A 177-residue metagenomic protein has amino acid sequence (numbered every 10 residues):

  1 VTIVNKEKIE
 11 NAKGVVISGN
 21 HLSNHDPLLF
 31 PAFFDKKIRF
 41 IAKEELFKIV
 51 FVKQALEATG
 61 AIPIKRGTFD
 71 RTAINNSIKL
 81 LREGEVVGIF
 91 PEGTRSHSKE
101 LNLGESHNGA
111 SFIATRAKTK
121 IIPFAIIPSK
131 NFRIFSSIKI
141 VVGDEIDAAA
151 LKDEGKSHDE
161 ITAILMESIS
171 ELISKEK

Functional and structural regions predicted by a protein language model:
V1, K36-K37, I62, G84 (+1 more regions): Secondary-structure boundary/capping positions in well-ordered alpha/beta enzyme cores
V1-V4, T68, F124: Short gly/ser/thr-rich secondary-structure transition/capping motifs
I3-K6, I49, R71-I74: Structural motif corresponding to alpha-helix initiation and N-cap regions
N5, A42-K43, G60, F90-E92 (+1 more regions): A secondary-structure boundary/capping signal
E7, H21-L22, F34, E44 (+3 more regions): Short, flexible active-site-adjacent loop segments at beta-strand->alpha-helix junctions, enriched in small/polar
E7-E10, I78-K79: Short amphipathic alpha-helix with an adjacent loop that forms part of the alpha/beta core around
I9-T68: Catalytic core of membrane glycerolipid acyltransferases/transacylases, capturing the structured, soluble-facing
I74-K177: Non-catalytic C-terminal accessory region of glycerolipid acyltransferases and related lyso-lipid remodeling enzymes
